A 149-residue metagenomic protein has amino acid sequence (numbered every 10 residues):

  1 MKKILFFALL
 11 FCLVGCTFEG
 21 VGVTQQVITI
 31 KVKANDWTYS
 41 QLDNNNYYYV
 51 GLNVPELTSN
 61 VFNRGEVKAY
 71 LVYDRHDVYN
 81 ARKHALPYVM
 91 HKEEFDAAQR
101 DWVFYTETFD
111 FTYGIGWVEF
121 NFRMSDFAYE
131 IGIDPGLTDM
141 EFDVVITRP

Functional and structural regions predicted by a protein language model:
M1-L5, C12-D36: Bacterial Sec-dependent N-terminal signal peptides
F7-A8, C12, E19, Y105 (+1 more regions): Compositionally biased, low-structure terminal segments
Q25-P149: First exposed extracellular module after export/assembly in secreted or surface-exposed proteins
